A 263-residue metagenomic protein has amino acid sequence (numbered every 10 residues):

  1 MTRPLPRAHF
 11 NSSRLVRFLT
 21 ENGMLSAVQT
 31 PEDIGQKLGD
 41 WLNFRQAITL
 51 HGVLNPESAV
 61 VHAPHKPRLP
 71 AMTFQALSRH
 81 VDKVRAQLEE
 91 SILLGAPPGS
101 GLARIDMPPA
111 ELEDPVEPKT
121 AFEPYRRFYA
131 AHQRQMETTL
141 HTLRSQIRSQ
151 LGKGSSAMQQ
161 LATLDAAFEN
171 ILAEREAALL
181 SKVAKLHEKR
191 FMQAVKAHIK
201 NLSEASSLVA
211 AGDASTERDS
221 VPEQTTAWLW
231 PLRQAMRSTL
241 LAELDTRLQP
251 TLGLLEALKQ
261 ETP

Functional and structural regions predicted by a protein language model:
M1-F122: N-terminal leader/presequence regions that precede the main folded/catalytic core
A27-I34, R233, T251, T262: Elongated amphipathic alpha-helical scaffolds of membrane-associated proteins involved in membrane
V81, Q87, L94-D245: Extended, well-ordered protein cores
L240, L244-T262: C-terminal or internal capping secondary-structure element at the end of a domain, subdomain, or sheet
